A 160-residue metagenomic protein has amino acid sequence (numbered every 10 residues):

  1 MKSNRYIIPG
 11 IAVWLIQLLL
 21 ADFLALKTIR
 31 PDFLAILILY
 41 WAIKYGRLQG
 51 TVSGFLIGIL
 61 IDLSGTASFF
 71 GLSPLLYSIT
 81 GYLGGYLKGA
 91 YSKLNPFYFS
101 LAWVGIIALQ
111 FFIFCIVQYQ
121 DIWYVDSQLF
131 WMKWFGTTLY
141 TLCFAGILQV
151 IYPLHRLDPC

Functional and structural regions predicted by a protein language model:
M1-C160: Terminal, non-globular segments
